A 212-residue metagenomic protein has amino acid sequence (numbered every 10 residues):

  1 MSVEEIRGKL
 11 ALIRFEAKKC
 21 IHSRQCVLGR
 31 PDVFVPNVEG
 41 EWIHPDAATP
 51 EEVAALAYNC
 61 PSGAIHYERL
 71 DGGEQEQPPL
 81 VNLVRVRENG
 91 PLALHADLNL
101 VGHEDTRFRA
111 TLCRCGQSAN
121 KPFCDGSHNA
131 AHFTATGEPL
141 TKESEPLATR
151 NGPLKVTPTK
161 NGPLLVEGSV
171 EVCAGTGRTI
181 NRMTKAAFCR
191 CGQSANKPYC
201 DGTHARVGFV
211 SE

Functional and structural regions predicted by a protein language model:
M1-G29, E74, L80-A96, P158-G162: Ferredoxin-type iron-sulfur electron-transfer modules and their immediate structural context
S2-V3, D32-Y58, H66-N89, A130-P153 (+2 more regions): Non-heme iron-sulfur electron-transfer modules
E5-A17, H44-T49, L98-E104, F108-R114 (+2 more regions): Short, intrinsically disordered, charge-biased short linear motifs at domain edges
L12-R30, A47-G63, R85, L112-P122 (+2 more regions): Cysteine-centered iron-sulfur cluster-binding motifs in ferredoxin-type domains/subunits of redox enzymes
E16, C26, P31-D32, S127-N129 (+1 more regions): Detector for the c-type heme attachment site
R30, F34, V38, L98 (+1 more regions): Short, small-residue-rich loop/turn micro-motifs
P61-A64, A96-D97, A119-N129, L165-G168 (+1 more regions): Extracellular/lumenal glycan-associated surfaces
L80-T111, A148-E171, T179-I180: Short, solvent-exposed interaction modules
